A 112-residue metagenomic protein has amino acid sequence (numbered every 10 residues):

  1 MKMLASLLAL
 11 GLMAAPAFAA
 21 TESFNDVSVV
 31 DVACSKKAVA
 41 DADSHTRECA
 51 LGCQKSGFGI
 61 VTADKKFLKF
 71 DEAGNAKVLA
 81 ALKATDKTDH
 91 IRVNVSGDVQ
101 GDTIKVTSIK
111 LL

Functional and structural regions predicted by a protein language model:
M1-L8: Positively charged n-region of N-terminal signal peptides that target proteins for export
M13-T21: Sec/Tat signal peptide C-region and signal peptidase I cleavage site
A20-F24, T62-D64, D98-Q100: A short, structured loop/turn motif at beta-sheet edges
E22-S56, G97: Structural detector for short beta-strands of small beta-barrel domains
V27, T88-I104: Flexible glycine-rich surface loops and low-complexity tracts that mediate binding to linear polymers
E48-A73, L112: OB-fold (S1/OB) nucleic-acid-binding surfaces
A76-N94: Short nucleic-acid-contacting surface segments enriched for D/E, G, S/T with interspersed K/R
T103-L111: Short, low-complexity, Pro/Ser/Thr/Gly-rich segments in the mature regions of secreted, periplasmic
